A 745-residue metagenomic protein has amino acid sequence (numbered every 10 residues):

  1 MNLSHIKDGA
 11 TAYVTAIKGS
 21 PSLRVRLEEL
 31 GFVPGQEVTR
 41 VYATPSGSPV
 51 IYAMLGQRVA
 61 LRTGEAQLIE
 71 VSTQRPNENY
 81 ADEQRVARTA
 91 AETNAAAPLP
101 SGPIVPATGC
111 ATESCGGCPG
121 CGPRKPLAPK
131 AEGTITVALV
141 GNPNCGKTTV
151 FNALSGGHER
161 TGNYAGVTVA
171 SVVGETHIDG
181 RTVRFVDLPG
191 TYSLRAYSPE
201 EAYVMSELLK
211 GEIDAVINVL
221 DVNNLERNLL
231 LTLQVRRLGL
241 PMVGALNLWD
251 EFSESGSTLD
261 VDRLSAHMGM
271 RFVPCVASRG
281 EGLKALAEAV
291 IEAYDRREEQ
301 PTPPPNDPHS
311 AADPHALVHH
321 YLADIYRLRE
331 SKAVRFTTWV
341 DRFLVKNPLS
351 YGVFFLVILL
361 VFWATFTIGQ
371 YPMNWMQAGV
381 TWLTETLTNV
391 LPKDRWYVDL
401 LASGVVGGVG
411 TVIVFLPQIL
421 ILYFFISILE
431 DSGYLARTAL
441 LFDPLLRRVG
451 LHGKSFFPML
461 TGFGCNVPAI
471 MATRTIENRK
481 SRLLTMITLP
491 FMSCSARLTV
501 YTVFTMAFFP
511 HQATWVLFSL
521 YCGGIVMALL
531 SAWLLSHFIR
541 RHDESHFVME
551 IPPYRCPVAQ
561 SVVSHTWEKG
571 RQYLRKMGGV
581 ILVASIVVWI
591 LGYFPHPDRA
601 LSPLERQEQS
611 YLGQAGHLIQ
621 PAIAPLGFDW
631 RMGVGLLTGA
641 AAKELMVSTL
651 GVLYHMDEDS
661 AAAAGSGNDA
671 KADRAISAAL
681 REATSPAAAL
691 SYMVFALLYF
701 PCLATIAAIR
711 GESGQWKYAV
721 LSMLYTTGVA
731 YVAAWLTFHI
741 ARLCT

Functional and structural regions predicted by a protein language model:
G102-S193: Conserved G1/Walker A P-loop phosphate-binding module
H177-G180, Y203-F272, V500: Conserved C-terminal guanine-recognition region of P-loop GTPase G domains, centered on the G4
F252-P301: Canonical P-loop GTPase G-domain recognition
A323-T337, N389-V398, I551-S564, L604-E608 (+1 more regions): Short, membrane-interfacial amphipathic segments enriched in basic
T338-T386, D399-D431, H511-S531, K576-S585 (+2 more regions): Hydrophobic alpha-helical transmembrane segments
Q370-V405, V409, V449, A469-L484 (+2 more regions): Extended, low-charge hydrophobic alpha-helical regions
W382-V390, A436-N466, R541-H565, L612 (+1 more regions): Juxtamembrane inter-helical linkers in multi-pass membrane proteins
F491, S495-F518, A704-Q715, A734-T745: Transmembrane helix-loop junctions at the membrane interface of multipass transporters and ion channels
